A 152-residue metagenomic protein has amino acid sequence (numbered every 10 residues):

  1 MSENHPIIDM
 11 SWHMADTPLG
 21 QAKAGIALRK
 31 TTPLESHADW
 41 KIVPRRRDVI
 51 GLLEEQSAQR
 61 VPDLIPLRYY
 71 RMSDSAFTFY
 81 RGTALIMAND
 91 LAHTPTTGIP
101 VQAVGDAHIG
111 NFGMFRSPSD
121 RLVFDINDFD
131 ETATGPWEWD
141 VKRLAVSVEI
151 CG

Functional and structural regions predicted by a protein language model:
H5-D16: General secondary-structure propensity
M14-E35: Short acidic, low-complexity intrinsically disordered linear motifs used for protein-protein interactions
G20, T78-G82, I86, P136-W139 (+1 more regions): Generic recognition of stable, solvent-exposed alpha-helical segments in well-folded globular domains
T31-T78, G82-L85: Low-complexity, highly charged intrinsically disordered N-terminal segments that act as targeting/localization
D63-D74, V123-D130, G152: Glycine-/proline-rich flexible loop or hinge segments
L91-T97: Extended, Lys/Arg-enriched charged tracts that mediate electrostatic binding to polyanionic substrates
G98-V104, H108-I150: Catalytic activation segment of kinase domains across protein kinase-like and atypical kinase folds
